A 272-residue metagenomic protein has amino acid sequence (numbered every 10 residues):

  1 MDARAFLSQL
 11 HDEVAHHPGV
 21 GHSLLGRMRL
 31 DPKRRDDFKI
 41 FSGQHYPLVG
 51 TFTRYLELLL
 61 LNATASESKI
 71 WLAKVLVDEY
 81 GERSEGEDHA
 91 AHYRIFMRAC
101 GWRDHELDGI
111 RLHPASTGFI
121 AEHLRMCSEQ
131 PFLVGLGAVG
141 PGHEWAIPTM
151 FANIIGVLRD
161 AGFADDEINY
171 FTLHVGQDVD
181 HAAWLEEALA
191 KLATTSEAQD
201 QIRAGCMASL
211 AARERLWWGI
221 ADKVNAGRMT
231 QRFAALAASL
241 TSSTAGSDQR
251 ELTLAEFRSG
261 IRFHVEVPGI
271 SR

Functional and structural regions predicted by a protein language model:
M1-G269: Non-heme di-metal
